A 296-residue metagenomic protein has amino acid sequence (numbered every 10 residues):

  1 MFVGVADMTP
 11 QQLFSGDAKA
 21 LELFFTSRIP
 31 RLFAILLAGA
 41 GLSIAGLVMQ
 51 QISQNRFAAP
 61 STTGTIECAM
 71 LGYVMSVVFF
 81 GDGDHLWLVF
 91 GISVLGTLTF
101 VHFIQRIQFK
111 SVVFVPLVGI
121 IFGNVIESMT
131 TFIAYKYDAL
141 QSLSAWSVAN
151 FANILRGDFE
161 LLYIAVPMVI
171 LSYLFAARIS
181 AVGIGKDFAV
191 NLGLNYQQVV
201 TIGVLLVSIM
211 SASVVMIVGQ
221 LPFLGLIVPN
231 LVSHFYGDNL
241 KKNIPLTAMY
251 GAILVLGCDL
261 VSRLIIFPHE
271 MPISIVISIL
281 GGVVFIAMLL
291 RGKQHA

Functional and structural regions predicted by a protein language model:
M1-A296: Alpha-helical transmembrane segments in inner-membrane proteins
